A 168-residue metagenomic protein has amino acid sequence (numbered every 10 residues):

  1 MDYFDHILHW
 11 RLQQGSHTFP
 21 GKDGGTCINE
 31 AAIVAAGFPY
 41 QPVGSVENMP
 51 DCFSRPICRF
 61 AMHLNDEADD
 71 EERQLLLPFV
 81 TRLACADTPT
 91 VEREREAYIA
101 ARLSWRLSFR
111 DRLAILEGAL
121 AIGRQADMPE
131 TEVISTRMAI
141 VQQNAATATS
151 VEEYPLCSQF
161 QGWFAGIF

Functional and structural regions predicted by a protein language model:
D2-P56, N65: Leu/Val/Ala/Ile-rich N-terminal alpha-helices, chiefly Sec-type signal peptides and the beginnings
F38-F168: Structured binding/interaction patches within domain cores
